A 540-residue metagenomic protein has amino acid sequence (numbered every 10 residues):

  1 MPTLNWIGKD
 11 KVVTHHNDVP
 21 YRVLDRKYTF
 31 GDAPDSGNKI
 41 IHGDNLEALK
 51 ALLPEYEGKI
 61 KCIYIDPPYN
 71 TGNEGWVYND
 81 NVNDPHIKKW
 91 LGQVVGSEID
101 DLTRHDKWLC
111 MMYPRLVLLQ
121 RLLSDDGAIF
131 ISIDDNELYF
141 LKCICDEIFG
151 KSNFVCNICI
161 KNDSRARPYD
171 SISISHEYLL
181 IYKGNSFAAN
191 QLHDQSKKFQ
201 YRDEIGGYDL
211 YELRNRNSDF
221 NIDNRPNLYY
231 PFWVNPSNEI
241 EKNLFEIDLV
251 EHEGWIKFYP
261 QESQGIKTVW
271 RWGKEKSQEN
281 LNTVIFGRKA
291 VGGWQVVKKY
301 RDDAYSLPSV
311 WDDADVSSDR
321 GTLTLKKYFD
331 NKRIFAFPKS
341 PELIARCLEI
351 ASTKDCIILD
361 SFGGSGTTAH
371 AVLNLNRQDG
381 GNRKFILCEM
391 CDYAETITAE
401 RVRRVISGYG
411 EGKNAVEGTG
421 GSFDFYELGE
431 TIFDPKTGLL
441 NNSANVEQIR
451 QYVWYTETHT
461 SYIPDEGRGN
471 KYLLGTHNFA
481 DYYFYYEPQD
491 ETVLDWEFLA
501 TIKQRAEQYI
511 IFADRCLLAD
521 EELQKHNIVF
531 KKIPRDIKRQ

Functional and structural regions predicted by a protein language model:
M1-R22, R26-A33, G37-N38, L46 (+9 more regions): Accessory, often C-terminal, charged low-complexity segments
G43: Cofactor-binding loops of NAD(P)H-dependent oxidoreductases, dominated by short-chain dehydrogenase/reductases
G58-W76, C145, I358-V372: Conserved proline-anchored active-site loop of SAM-dependent methyltransferases that bridges a beta-strand
Y69, V82, Q93-V95, I181 (+1 more regions): Catalytic cores of nucleotide-enabled group-transfer and carboxylate-activating enzymes in metabolic and assembly-line
Y78-T103: Aromatic- and acidic-residue-enriched carbohydrate-binding clefts of CAZyme catalytic domains
H86-V94, D312-L325, V372: Active-site-adjacent bridging/hinge elements
L102-H105, K327-K332: Active-site-adjacent structural elements in folded domains
N331-E342: Conserved SAM-binding loop and adjacent beta-strand
